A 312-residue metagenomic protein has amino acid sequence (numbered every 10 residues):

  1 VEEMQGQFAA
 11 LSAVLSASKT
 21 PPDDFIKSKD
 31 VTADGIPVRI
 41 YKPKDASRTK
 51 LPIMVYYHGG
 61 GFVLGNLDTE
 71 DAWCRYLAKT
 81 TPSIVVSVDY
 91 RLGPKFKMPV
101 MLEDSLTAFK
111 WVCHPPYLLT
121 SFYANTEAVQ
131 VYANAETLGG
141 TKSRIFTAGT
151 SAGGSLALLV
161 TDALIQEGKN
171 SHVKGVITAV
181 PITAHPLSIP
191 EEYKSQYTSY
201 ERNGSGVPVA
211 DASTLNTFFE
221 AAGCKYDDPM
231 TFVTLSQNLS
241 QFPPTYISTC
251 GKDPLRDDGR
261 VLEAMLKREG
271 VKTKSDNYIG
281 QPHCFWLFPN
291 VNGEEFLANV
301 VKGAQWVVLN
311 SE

Functional and structural regions predicted by a protein language model:
V1, L15, P22-E312: Alpha/beta-hydrolase superfamily serine-hydrolase fold, recognizing
E3-G6: Short, solvent-exposed amphipathic helices
F8-K19: Short, solvent-exposed helix-to-loop capping segments enriched in aromatics
